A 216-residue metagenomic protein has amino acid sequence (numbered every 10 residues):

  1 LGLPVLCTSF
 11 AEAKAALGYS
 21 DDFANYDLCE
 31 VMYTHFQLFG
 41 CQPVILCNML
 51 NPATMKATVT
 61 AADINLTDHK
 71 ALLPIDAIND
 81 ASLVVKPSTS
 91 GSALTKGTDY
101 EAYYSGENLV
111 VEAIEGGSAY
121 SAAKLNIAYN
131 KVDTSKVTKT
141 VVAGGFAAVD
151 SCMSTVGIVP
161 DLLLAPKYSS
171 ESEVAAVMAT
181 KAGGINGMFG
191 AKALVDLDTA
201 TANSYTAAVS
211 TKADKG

Functional and structural regions predicted by a protein language model:
L1-G216: Surface-exposed assembly/interface segments
